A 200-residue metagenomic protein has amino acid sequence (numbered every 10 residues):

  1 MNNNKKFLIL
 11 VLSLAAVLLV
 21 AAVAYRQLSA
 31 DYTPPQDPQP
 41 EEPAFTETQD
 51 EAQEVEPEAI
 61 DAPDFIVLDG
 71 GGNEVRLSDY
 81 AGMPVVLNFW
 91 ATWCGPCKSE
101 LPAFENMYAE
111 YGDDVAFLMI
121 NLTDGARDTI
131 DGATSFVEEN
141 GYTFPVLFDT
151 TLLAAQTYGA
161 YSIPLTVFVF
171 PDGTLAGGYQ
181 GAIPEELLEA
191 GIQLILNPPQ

Functional and structural regions predicted by a protein language model:
M1-D61: N-terminal targeting signals for export/organelle localization
E56-A59, D64-V85, A109: A short beta-strand-turn-helix
F65, V75, Y80, F89-W90 (+3 more regions): Conserved hydrophobic/aromatic "anchor" residues that stabilize well-ordered secondary structure elements
V75-K98, F117-L118: Short active-site neighborhood of thiol/selenol oxidoreductases, capturing the structured segment around
A81-M83, D113, Y142-T143, A160: Active-site acidic short loop of glycosyltransferases
K98-N140, F148-T157: Structural microenvironment flanking redox-active thiols in thiol-disulfide oxidoreductases
S135-T143, F148-P199: Thiol/disulfide oxidoreductase modules built on the thioredoxin-like
